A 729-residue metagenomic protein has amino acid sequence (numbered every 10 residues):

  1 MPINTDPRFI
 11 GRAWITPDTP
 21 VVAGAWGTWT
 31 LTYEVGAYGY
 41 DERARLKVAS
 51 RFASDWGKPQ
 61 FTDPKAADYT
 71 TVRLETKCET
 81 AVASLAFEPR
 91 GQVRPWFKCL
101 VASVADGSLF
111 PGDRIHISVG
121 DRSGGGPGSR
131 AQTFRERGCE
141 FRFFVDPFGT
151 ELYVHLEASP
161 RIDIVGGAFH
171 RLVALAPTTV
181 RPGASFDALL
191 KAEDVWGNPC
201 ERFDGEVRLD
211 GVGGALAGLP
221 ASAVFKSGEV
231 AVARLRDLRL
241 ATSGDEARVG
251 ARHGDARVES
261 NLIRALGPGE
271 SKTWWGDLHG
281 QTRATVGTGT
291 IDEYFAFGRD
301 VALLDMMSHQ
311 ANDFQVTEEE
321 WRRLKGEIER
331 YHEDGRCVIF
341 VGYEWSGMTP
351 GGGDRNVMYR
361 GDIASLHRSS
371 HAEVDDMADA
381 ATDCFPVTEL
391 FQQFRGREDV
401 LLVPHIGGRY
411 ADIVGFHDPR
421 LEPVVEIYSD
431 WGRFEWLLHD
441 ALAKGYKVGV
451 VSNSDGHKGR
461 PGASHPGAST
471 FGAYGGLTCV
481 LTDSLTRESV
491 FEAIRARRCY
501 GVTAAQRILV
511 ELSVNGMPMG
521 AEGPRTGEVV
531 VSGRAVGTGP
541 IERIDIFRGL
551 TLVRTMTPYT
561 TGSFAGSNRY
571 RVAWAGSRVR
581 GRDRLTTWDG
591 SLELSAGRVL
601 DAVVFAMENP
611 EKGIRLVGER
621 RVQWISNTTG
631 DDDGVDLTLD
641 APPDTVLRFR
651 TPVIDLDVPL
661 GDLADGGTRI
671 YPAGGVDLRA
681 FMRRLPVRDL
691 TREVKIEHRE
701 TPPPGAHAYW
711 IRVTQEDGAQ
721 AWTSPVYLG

Functional and structural regions predicted by a protein language model:
M1-F169: Ser/Thr/Pro/Gly-rich, low-complexity intrinsically disordered stalk/linker tracts of secreted and surface-exposed
P2-P17, H155-W196, C200-E201, G214 (+1 more regions): Short S/T/G/P-enriched beta-strand
W14-D18, T30-E34, L100-A105, P127-G128 (+6 more regions): Short structured motifs
P20-W26, G39, T179-A184, A521-T526: Short, solvent-exposed loop/linker segments at the N-terminal edge of repeated beta-sheet extracellular domains
E34-G36, A105-G107, G120-R122, P177 (+3 more regions): Short strand-loop junctions, especially beta-strand C-caps/beta-turns that link beta-sheets to coils or alpha-helices
V35, S50, V104, V119 (+7 more regions): Hydrophobic residues in beta-strands and at strand termini
G183-A223, V230-G729: Extended, charged catalytic domains and RNA/DNA-binding interfaces, predominantly in divalent-metal-using enzymes
